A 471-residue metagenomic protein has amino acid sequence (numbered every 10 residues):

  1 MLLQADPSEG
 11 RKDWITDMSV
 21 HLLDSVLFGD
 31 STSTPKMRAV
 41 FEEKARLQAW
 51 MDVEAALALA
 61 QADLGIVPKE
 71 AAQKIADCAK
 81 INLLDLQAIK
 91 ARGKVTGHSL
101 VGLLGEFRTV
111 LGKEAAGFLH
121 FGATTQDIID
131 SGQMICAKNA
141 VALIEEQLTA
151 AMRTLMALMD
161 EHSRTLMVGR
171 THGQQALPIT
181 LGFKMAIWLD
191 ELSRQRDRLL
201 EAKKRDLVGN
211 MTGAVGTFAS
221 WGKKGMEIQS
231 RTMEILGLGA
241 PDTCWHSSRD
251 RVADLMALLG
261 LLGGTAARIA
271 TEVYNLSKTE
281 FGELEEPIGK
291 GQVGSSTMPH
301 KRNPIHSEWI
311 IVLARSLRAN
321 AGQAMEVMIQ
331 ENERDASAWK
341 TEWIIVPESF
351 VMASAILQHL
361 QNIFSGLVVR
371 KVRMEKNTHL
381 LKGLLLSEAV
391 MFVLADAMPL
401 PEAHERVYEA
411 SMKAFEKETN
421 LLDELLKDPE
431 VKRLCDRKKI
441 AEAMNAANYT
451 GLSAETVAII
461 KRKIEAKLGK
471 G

Functional and structural regions predicted by a protein language model:
M1-D17: N-terminal amphipathic/basic-hydrophobic helices that include classical n-h-c signal peptides and signal-anchor
W14-T212, T217-A219, K224-Q229, A240 (+3 more regions): A helix-coil-helix interface module used to build multimeric assemblies and to scaffold catalytic/cofactor sites
R38-E42, A88-K90, Q292-V312, R334-E348 (+3 more regions): Short beta-alpha connecting loops at secondary-structure transitions that line or flank enzyme active sites
E54, R251, G289-K290, L386-S387 (+1 more regions): N-terminal alpha-helical segment
A56-A60, E106, V110, T154 (+19 more regions): Generic, well-ordered alpha-helical scaffold segments in large soluble proteins
Q133-E145, D160, Q174-Q330, S337-A338 (+1 more regions): Charged, flexible cofactor/metal-binding loops and thiol motifs
S316-L400, R406: Long, amphipathic alpha-helical stalk/connector segments used for oligomerization, subunit docking, or mechanical
G366-V431, T450, E455-A458, R462 (+1 more regions): C-terminal alpha-helical interaction appendages
